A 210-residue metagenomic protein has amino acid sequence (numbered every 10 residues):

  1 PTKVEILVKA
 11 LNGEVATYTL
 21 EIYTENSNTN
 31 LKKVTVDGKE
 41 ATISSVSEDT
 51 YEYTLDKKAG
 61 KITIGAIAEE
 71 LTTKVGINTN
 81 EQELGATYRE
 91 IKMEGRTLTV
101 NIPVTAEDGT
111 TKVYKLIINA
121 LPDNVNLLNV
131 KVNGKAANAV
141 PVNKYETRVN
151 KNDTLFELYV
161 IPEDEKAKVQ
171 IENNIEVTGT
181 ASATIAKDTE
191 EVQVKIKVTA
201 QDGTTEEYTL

Functional and structural regions predicted by a protein language model:
P1-L210: Beta-rich interaction/scaffold domains
